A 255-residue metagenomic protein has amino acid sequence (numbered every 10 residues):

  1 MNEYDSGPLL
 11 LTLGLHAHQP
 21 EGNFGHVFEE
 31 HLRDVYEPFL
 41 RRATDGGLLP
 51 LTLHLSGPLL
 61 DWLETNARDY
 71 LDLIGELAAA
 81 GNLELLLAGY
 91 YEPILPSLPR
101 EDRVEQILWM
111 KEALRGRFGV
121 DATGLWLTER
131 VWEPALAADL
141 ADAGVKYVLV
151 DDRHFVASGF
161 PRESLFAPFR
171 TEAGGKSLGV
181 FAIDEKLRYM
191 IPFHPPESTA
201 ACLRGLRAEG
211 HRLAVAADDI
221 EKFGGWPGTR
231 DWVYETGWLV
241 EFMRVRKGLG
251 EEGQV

Functional and structural regions predicted by a protein language model:
M1-T123, R130-Y189, P196-H211, V233-E252: Catalytic alpha-helical scaffold of carbohydrate-active enzymes acting on polysaccharides/glycoconjugates
G224-D231: Active-site His/acidic residue clusters
